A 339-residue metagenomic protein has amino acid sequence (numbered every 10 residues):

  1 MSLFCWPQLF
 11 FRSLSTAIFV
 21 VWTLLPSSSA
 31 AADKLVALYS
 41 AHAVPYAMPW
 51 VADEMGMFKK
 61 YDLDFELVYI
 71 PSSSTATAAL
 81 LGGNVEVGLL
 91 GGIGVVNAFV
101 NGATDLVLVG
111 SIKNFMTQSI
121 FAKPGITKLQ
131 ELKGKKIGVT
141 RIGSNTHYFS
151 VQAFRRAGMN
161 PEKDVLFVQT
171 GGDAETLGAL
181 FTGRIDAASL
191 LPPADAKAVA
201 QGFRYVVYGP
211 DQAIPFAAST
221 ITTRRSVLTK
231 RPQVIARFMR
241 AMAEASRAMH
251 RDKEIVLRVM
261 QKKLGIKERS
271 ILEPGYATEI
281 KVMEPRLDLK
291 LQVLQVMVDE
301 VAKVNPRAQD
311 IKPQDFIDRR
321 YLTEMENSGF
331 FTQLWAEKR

Functional and structural regions predicted by a protein language model:
S2-S15: Bacterial N-terminal signal peptides that target proteins for export
R12-P26: Bacterial N-terminal signal peptides
S27-A31: Sec/Tat signal peptide C-region and signal peptidase I cleavage site
D33-T182, D186-P192, Y205-P215: Short, glycine-/small- and polar/acidic-enriched structural segments that line small-molecule recognition paths
V51-A52, T117-T127, A217-Q233, V282-P285: A bilobed periplasmic-binding-protein/Venus flytrap-type ligand-binding module shared by bacterial periplasmic
F167, A174-G265: Pocket-lining segment of extracytoplasmic ligand-binding domains
T229-I311: Secondary-structure end/capping motifs
A302-R339: Conserved C-terminal helix/tail region of periplasmic/extracytoplasmic solute-binding proteins
